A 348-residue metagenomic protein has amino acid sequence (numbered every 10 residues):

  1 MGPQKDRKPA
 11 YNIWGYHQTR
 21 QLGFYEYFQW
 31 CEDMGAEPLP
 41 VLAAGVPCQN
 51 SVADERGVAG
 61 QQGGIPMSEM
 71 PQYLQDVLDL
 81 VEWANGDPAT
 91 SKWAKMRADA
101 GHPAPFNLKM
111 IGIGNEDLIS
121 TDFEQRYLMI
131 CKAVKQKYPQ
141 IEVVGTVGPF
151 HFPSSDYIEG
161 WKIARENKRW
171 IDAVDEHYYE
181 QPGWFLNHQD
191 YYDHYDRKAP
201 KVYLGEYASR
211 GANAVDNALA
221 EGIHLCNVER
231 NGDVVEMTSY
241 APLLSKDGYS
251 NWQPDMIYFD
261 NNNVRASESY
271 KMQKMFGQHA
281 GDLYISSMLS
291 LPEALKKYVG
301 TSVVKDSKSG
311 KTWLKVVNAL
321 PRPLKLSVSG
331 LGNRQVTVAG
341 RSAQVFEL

Functional and structural regions predicted by a protein language model:
M1, V41-A43, Q49-E55, Q61-G64 (+6 more regions): Short, solvent-exposed loop/turn and secondary-structure capping segments
M1-L22, S51-Q75, K92-I113: Aromatic- and acidic-residue-enriched carbohydrate-binding clefts of CAZyme catalytic domains
C31, L80, I111, V174 (+3 more regions): Conserved, mostly hydrophobic/aromatic
C31, V58-D87, D172-Y178, N263 (+1 more regions): Acidic, His- and aromatic-enriched active-site or binding-groove loops in soluble protein domains that engage sugars
P47-Q49, A199-T301: Aromatic/acidic polysaccharide-binding cleft in carbohydrate-active enzymes
D79, W83-K92, D99-N231: Active-site neighborhood of glycoside hydrolase catalytic domains
K296-S329: Carbohydrate-binding surface patches
T337-L348: C-terminal beta-strand-rich structural cap/linker in extracellular carbohydrate-active enzymes
